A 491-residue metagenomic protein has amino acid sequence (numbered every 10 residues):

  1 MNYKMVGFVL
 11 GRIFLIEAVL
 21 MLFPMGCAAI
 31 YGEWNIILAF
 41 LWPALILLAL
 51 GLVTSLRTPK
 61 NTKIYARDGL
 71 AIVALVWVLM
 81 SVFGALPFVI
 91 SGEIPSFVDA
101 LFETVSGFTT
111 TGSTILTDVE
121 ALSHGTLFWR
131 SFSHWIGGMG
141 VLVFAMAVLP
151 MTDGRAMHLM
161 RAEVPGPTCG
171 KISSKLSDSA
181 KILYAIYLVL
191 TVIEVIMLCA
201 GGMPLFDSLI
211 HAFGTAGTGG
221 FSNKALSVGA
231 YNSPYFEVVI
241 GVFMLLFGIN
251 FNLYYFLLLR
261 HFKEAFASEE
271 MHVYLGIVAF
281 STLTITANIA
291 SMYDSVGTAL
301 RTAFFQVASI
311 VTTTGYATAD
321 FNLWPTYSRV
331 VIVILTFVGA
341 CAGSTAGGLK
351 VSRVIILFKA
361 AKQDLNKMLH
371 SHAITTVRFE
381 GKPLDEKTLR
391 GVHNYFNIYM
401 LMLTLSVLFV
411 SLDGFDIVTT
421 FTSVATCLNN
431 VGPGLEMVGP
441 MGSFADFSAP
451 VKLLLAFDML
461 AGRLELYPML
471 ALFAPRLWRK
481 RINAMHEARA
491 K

Functional and structural regions predicted by a protein language model:
M1-K491: Membrane-proximal intracellular helices of multi-pass ion channels
